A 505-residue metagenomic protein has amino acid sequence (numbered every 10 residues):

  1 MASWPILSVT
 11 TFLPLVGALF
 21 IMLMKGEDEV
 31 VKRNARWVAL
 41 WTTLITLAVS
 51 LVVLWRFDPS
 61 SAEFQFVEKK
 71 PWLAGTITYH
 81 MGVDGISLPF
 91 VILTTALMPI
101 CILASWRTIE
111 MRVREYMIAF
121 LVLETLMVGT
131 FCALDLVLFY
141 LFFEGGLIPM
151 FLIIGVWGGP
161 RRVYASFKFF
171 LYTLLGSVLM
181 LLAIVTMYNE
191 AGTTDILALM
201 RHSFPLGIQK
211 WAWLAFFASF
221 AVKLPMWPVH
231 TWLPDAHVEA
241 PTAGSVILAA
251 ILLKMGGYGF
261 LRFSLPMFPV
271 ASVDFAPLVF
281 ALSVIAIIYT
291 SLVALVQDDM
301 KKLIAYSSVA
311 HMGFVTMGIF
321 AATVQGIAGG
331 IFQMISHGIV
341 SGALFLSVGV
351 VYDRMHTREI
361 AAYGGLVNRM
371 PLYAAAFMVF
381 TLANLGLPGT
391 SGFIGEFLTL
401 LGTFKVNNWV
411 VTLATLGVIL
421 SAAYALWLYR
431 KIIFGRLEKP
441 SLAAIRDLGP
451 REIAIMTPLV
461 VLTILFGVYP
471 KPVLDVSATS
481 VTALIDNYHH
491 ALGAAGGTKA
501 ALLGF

Functional and structural regions predicted by a protein language model:
M1-S8, I21-I118, T193-R201: Transmembrane helix-loop-helix hairpins at membrane boundaries of multipass inner-membrane proteins
V9-E27, A218, P225: N-terminal signal-anchor/start-transfer transmembrane helix
K32-L44, Y164-L174, M370-Y373, P450-P458: Alpha-helical transmembrane segments and their helix-start/interface "positive-inside/aromatic belt" motifs in integral
W41-R56, T173-L182, A383, I419 (+1 more regions): Hydrophobic alpha-helical membrane-insertion segments
T78-T94, L206-V222, V411-V418, G497-F505: Hydrophobic alpha-helical transmembrane segments
I100-W106, T125-V137, I148-L428: Hydrophobic transmembrane alpha-helices and their helix-loop junctions in integral membrane proteins
E144: Short phosphate-coordinating micro-motif centered on Lys-Gly-acidic
M370-L372, A425-F505: Cytoplasmic/organellar membrane-interface segments at the starts of transmembrane helices in multi-pass inner-membrane
